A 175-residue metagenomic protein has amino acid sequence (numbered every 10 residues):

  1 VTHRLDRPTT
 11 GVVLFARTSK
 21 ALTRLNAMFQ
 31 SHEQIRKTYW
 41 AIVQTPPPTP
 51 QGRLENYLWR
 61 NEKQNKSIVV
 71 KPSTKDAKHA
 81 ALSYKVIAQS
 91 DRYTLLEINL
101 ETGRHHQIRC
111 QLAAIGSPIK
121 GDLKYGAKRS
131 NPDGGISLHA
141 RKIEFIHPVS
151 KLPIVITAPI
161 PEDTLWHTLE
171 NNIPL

Functional and structural regions predicted by a protein language model:
V1-L175: RNA pseudouridine synthases
